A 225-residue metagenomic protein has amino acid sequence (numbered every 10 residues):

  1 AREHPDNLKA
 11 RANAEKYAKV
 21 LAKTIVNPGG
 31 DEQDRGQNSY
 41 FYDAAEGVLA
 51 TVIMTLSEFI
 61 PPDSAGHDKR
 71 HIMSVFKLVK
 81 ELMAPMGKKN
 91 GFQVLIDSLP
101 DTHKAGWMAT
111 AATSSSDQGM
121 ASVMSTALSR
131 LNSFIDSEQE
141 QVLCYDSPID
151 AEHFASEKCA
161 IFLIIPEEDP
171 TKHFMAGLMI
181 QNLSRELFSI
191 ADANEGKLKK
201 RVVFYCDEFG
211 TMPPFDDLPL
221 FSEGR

Functional and structural regions predicted by a protein language model:
A1-R225: P-loop NTPase motor domains
